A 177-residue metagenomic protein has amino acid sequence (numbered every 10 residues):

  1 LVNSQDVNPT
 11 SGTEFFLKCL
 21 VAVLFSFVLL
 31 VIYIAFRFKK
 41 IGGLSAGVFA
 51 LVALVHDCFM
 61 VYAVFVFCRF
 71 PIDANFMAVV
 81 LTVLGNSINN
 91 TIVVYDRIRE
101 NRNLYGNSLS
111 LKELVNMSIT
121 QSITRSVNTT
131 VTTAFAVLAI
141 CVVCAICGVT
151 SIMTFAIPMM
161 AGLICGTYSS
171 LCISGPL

Functional and structural regions predicted by a protein language model:
L1-L177: A structural signal for conserved, well-ordered secondary-structure elements that form binding/interaction cores
